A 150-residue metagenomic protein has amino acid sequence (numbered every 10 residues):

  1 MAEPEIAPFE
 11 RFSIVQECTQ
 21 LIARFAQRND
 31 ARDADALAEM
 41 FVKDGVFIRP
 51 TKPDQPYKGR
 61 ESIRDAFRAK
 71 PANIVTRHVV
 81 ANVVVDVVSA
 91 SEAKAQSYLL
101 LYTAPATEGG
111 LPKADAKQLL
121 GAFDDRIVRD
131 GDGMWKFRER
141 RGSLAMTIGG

Functional and structural regions predicted by a protein language model:
M1-Q27, A31, D35-E39, K43: Short, low-complexity N-terminal intrinsically disordered segments enriched in polar/charged residues
A2-I6, A72-G150: A beta-strand edge to alpha-helix "cap/lid" segment located at domain peripheries
P8, F12, D54-Y57, A114: Charge-dense, low-complexity intrinsically disordered segments
T19, A23, E61-R64, G121: Generic alpha-helical structural signal
A31, P56, T147-I148: Enrichment for repetitive, rod-forming helical segments
A34-T103: A solvent-exposed, acidic/Ser-Thr-rich amphipathic alpha-helical stretch
